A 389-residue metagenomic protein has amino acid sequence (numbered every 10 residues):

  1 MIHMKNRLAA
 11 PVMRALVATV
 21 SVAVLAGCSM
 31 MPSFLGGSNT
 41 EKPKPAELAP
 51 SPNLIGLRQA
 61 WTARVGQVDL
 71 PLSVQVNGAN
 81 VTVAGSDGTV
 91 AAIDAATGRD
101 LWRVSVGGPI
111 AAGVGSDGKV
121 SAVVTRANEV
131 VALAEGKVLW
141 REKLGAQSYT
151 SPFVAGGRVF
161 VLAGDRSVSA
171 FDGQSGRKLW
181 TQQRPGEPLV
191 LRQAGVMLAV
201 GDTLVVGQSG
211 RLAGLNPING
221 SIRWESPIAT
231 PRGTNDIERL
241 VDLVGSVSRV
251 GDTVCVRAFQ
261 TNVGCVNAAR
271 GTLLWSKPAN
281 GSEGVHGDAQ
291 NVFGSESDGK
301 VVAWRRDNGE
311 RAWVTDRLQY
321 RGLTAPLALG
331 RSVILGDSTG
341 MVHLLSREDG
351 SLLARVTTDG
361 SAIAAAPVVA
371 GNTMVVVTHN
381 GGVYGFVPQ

Functional and structural regions predicted by a protein language model:
I2-V17: Bacterial N-terminal signal peptides that target proteins for export
V24-G27: C-terminal motif of bacterial Sec signal peptides marking the signal peptidase cleavage site
P32, G37-P43, N53-Q75, W102-D117 (+6 more regions): Extracytoplasmic beta-rich repeat domains
G85-S86, T125-R126, A163-G164, G207-S209 (+4 more regions): Structural signature of WD-repeat beta-propellers
A91, V131, S169, A213 (+4 more regions): WD40 beta-propeller blade core
D94-T97, A134-K137, D172-S175, P217-N219 (+4 more regions): Short loop/turn segments that connect beta-strands within beta-propeller blades
S295-A303, E310-L344: Loop/turn-rich, solvent-exposed surfaces of beta-rich toroidal or solenoidal domains
